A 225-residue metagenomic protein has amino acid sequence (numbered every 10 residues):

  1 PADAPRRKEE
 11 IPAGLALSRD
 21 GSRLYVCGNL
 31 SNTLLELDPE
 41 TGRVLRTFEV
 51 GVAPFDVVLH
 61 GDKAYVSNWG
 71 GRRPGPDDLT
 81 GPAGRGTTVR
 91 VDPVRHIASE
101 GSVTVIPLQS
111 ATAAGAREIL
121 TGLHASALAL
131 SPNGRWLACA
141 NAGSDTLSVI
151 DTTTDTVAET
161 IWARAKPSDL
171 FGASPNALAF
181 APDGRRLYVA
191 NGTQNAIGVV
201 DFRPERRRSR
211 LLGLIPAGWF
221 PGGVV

Functional and structural regions predicted by a protein language model:
P1-V225: Predominantly soluble domains enriched in secretory-pathway, periplasmic, or organellar proteins
